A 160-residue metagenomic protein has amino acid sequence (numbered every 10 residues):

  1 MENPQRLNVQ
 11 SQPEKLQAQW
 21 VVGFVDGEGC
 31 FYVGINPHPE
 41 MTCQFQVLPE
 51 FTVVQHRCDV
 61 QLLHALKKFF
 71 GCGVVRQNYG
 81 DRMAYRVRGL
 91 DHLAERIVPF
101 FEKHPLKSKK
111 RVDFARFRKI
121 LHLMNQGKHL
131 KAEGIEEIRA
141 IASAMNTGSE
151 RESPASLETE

Functional and structural regions predicted by a protein language model:
M1-E160: Sequence-level preference for short, compositionally simple segments enriched in small aliphatic or small polar residues
